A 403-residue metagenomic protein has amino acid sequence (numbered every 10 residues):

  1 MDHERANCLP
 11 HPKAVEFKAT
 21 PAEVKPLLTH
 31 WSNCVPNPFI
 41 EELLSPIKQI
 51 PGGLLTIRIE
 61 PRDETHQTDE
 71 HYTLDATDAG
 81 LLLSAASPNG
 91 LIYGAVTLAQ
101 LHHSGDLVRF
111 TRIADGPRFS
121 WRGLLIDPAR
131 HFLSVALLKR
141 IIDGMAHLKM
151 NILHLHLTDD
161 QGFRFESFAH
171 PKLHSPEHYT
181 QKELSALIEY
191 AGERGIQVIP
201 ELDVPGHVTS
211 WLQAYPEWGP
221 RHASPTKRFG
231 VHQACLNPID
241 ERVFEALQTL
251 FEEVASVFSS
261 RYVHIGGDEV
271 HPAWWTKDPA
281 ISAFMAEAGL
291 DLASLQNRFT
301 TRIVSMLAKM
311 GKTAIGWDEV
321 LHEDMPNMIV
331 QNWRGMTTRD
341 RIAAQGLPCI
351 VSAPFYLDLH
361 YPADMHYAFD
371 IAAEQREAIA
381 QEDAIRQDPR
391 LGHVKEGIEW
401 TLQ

Functional and structural regions predicted by a protein language model:
M1-A114, T313-W317, L321, M328: Acidic, contiguous N-terminal accessory segments
R5-N7, P12, T65-H264, D278 (+2 more regions): Feature activates predominantly on carbohydrate-active enzymes
R122-I126, L153-L155, V198-L202, V263-I265 (+4 more regions): Hydrophobic faces of well-ordered beta-strands that scaffold small-molecule active sites in alpha/beta enzyme cores
A129, T158-G162, E201-H207, D268-V270 (+4 more regions): Active-site beta-loop-alpha junctions enriched in small/polar residues
P171-L173, P216-G219, I281, T313 (+2 more regions): Short, hinge-like loop/turn segments at secondary-structure boundaries
H207-T209, A273-T276, Y356-D364: Flexible glycine/acidic-rich beta-alpha junction loops that bind and position SAM and/or redox cofactors in anaerobic
P225-P326, W333-Q345: Active-site neighborhood of glycoside hydrolase catalytic domains
A314-E319, D324-M328, R334-Q403: Flexible, acidic glycine-rich loops studded with aromatic residues
